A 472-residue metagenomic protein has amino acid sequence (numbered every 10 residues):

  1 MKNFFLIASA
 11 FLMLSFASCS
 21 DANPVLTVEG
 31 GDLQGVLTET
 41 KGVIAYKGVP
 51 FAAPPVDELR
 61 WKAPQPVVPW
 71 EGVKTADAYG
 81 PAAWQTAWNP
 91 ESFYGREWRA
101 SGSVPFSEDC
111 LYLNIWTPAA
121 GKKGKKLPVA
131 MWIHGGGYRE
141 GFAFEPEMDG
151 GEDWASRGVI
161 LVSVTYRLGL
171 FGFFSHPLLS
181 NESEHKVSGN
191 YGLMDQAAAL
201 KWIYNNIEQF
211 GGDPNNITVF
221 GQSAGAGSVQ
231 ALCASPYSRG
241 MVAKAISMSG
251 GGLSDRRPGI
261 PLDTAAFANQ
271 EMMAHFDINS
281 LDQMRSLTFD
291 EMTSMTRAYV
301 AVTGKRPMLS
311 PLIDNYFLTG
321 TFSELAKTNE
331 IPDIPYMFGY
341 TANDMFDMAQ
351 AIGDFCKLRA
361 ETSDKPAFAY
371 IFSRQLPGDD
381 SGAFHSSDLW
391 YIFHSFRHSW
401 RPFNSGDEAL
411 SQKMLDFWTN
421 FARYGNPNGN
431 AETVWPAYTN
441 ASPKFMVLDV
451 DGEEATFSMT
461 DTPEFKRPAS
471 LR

Functional and structural regions predicted by a protein language model:
M1-P24: Bacterial Sec-dependent N-terminal signal peptides
S20-N190, F403-M414, Y424-V434, G452 (+2 more regions): Non-catalytic accessory segments of hydrolases
F51, W70, L389-Y391, M446: Bulky hydrophobic/aromatic "packing anchor" residues in well-ordered structure
F93-I278, L325-M348, R359, S363-K365: Serine-hydrolase-like catalytic core of hydrolytic proteins
W154, A234-S238, D380-F384, A437-T439: Short glycine-biased active-site loop of nucleotidyltransferases that positions the nucleotide triphosphate and helps
R167-L170, F220-A224, Y370-D379, T433-T439: Short, solvent-exposed turn/loop segments enriched in Gly/Ser/Thr/Pro and often Arg
K244, G252-R256, H275, N279-E408 (+3 more regions): Substrate-gating cap/lid region and adjacent catalytic-acid/histidine neighborhood within extracellular/lumenal
P436, A441-P463: C-terminal domain-tail junction helix/linker
